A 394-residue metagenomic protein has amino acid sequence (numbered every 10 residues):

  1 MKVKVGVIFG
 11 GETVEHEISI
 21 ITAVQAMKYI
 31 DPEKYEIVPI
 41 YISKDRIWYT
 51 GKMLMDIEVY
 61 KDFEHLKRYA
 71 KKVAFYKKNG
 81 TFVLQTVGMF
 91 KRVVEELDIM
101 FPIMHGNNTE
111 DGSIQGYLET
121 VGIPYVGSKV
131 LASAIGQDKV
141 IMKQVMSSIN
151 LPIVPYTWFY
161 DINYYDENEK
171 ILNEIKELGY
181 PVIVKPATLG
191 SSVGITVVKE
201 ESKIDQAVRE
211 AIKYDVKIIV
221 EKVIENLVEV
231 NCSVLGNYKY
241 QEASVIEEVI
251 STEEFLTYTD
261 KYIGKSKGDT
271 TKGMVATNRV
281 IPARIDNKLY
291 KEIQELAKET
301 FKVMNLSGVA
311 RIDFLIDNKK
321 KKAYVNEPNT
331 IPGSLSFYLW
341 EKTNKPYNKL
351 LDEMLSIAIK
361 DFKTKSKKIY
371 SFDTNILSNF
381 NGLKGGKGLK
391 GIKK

Functional and structural regions predicted by a protein language model:
M1-L131, I135-Q137, I141, Y160-K170 (+1 more regions): ATP-binding N-terminal substructure of ATP-dependent carboxylate-amine bond-forming enzymes
V3, F9-E12, N150, N278 (+1 more regions): ATP-dependent carboxylate activation and anion-phosphoryl transfer catalytic cores that bind Mg-ATP to form
S19, I153-W158, P181-R209, E229-N231: Glycine-rich phosphate-binding loop of ATP-grasp-fold ATP-dependent ligases
I37, P124-Y125, I153, V182 (+1 more regions): Hydrophobic beta-strand scaffold residues
Q137-T157: Short, glycine-/small-residue-rich phosphate/pyrophosphate-handling segment
M146-S147, E174-I195, V216-L227: ATP-grasp fold ATP-binding core
F159, I195-E200, V234-N237, D317 (+1 more regions): Short beta-strand-to-turn element immediately C-terminal to the catalytic PLP-Schiff-base lysine in fold type I
K199-K272, R284, K288, E292 (+1 more regions): Phosphate-binding site of ATP-dependent enzymes
